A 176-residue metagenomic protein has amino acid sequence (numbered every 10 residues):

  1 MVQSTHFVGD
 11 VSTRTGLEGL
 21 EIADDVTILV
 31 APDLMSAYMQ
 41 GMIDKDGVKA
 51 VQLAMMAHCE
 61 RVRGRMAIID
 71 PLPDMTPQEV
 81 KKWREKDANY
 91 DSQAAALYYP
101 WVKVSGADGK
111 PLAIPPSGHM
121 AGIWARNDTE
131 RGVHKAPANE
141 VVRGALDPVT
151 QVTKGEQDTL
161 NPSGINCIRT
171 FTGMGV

Functional and structural regions predicted by a protein language model:
M1-V176: A glycine- and small-residue-enriched flexible loop/hinge signal that marks low-structured segments
